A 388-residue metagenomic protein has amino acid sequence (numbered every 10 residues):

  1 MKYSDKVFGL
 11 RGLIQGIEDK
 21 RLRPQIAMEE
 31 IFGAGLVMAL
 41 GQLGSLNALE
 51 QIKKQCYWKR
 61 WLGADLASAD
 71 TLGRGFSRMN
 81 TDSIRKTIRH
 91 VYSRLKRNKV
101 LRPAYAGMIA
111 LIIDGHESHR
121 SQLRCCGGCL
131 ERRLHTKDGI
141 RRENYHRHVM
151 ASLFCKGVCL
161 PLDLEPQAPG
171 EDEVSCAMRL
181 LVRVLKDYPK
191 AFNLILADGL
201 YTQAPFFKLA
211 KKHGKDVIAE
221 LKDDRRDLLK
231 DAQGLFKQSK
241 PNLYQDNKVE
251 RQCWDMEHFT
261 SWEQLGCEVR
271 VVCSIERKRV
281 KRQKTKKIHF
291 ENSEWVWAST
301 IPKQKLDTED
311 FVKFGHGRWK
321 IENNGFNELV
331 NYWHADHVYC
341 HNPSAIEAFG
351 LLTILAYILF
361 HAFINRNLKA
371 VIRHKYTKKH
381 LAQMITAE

Functional and structural regions predicted by a protein language model:
M1-G33: Basic, short loop/linker segments at the boundary and entry of helix-turn-helix/winged-helix-like folds
K2-Y3, L49, K305-C340: Short amphipathic alpha-helical "interface-anchor" segments enriched in bulky aromatics
R11, Y244-T260, V330-E388: A short, flexible helix-boundary coil/loop motif
R23-Y92, Q203, A210: Short, positively charged, Gly/Tyr-enriched micro-motifs that form contact patches at catalytic or ligand/partner
A34-G35, L49, S68, L72 (+8 more regions): Short, conserved catalytic/metal-binding motifs centered on acidic residues
G73-K156: Active-site-proximal, Lys/Arg-enriched surface segment that forms a nucleic-acid-binding/basic interface patch
R133-A191: Electropositive, glycine- and tryptophan-enriched low-complexity nucleic-acid-binding patches
D216-R318: An anionic, glycine-rich sequence signature occurring as long contiguous blocks
